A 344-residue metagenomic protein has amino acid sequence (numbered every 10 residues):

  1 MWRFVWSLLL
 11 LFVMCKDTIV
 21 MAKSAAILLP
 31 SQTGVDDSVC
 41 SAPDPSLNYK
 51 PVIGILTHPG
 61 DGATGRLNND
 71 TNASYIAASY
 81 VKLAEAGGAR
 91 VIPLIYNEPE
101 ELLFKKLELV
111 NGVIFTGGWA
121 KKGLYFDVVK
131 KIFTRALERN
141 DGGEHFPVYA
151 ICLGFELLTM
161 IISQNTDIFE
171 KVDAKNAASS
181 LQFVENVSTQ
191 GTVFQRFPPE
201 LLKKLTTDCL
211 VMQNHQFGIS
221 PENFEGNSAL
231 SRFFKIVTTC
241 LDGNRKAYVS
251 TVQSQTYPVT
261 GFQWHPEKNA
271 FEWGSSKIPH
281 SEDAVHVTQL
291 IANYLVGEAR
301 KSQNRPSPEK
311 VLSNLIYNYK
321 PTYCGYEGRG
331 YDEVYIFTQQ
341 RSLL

Functional and structural regions predicted by a protein language model:
W2-T256, P266-L344: N-terminal beta1-alpha1 cap of cysteine-dependent amidohydrolase-like domains
P258-F262: Catalytic His-Asp charge-relay segment
